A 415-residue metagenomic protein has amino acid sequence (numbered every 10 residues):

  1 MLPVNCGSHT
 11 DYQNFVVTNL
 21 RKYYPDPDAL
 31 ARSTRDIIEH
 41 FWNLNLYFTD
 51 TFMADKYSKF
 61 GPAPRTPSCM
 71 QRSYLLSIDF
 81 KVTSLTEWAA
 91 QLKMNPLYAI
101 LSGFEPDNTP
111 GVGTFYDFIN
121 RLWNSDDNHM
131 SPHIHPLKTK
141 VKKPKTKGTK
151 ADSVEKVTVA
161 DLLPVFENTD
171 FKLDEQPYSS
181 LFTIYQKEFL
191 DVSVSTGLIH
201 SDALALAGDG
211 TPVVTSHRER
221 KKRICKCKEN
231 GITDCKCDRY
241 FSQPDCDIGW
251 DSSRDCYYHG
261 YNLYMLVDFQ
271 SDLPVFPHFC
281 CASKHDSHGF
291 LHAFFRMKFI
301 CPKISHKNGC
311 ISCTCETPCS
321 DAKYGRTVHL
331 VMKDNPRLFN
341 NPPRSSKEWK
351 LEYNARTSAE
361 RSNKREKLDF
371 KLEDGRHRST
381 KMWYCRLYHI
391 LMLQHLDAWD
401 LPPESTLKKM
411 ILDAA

Functional and structural regions predicted by a protein language model:
M1-M70, L75, D79, P106 (+1 more regions): Dynamic "connector" segments at or just before major functional cores
S73, W88, T109-F118, D202-V213 (+6 more regions): Short, conserved catalytic/metal-binding motifs centered on acidic residues
L85-G103, H135-P136, V141: DNA-recognition alpha helix
L92-K93, H292, K298, M332-R378: Short amphipathic alpha-helical "interface-anchor" segments enriched in bulky aromatics
N95-F118, D127: Short, positively charged loop/turn segments that connect secondary-structure elements
N124-M297: Polybasic low-complexity intrinsically disordered regions
G231-Y240, H292, K298-K333, L338-P343 (+1 more regions): Cysteine-cluster motifs in flexible loop/terminal segments that predominantly coordinate metals
K350-A415: Basic, amphipathic alpha-helical segments enriched in Lys/Arg and hydrophobic/aromatic residues
